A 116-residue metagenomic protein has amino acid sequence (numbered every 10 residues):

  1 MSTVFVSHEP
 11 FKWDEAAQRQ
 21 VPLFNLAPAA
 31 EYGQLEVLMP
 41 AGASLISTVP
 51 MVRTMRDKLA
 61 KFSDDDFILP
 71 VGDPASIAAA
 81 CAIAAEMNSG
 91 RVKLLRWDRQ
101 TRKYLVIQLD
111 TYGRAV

Functional and structural regions predicted by a protein language model:
M1-F67, A82-V116: Long, low-complexity, Lys/Arg-enriched
P70: Short, surface-exposed polybasic-aromatic patches that bind anionic ligands, especially phosphate groups
S76-C81: Short, well-ordered alpha-helical microsegments
